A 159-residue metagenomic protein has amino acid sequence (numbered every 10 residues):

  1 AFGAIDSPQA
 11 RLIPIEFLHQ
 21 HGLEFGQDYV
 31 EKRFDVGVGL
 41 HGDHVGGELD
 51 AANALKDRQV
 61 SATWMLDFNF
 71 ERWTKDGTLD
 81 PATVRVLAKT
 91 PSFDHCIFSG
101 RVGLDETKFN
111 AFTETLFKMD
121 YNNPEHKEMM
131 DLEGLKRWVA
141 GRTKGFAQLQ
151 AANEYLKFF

Functional and structural regions predicted by a protein language model:
A1-A51, F68, K127-E128, K144: Bilobed "Venus flytrap"/periplasmic-binding protein-like clamshell domains and structurally analogous long
A4, G22, Q59, T74-G77 (+3 more regions): Sec/Tat-exported extracytoplasmic proteins
I15-Q20, L49-P81: A ligand-binding cleft/hinge motif common to bilobed small-molecule-binding domains
Q27-D35, R72-S92: Short beta-strand->loop
C96: Catalytic-face loop-and-helix region of soluble metabolic enzyme cores
S99-G100, L104-F159: An extracytoplasmic/periplasmic, membrane-proximal ligand-sensing/linker region
